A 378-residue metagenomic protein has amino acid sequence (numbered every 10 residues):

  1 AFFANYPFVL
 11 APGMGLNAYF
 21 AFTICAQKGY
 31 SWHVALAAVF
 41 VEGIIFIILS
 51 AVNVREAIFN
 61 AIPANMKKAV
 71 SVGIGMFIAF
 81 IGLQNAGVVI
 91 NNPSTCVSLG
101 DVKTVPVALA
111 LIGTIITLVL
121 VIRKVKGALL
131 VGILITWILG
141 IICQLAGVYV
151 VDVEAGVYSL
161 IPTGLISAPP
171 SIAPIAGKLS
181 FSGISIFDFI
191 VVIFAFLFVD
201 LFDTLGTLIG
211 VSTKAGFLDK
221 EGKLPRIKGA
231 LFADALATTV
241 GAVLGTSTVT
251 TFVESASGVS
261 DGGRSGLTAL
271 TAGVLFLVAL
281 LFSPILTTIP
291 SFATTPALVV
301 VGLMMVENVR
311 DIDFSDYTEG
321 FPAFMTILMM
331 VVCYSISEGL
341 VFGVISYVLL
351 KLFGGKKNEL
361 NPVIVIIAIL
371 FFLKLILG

Functional and structural regions predicted by a protein language model:
A1-V9, V119-K124, A195-D203, D234-L244 (+3 more regions): Transmembrane alpha-helix interface/packing and boundary motifs in multi-pass membrane proteins, characterized by
F2, G13-F22, A26-I74, V211-N308: Helix-loop-helix junctions within the multi-pass membrane cores of secondary transporters/permeases
A4-V9, W32, V54-N65, K124-A128 (+3 more regions): Interfacial helix-loop-helix linkers and transmembrane-helix boundary segments in multi-pass membrane proteins
G15-G29, S257, L270-G378: Transmembrane alpha-helical segments and their short flanking loops that form helix-hairpins/helix-helix interfaces
F22-A35, A57-A69, M76-V119, L145-F181: Inter-helical loop and helix-membrane interface segments of multi-pass membrane transporters/permeases
F40, I44, I48, L111-V119 (+9 more regions): Generic alpha-helical transmembrane segments of integral inner-membrane proteins, especially permease/transport modules
S98-L99, I133-K228, I369-L373: Helix-loop-helix hairpins and the membrane-proximal interhelical loops of multi-pass alpha-helical transport proteins
I115-S171, L197-L201, M329-V341, L350-V363 (+1 more regions): Flexible hinge motifs at transmembrane-helix junctions and intramembrane kinks/re-entrant loops in multi-pass membrane
